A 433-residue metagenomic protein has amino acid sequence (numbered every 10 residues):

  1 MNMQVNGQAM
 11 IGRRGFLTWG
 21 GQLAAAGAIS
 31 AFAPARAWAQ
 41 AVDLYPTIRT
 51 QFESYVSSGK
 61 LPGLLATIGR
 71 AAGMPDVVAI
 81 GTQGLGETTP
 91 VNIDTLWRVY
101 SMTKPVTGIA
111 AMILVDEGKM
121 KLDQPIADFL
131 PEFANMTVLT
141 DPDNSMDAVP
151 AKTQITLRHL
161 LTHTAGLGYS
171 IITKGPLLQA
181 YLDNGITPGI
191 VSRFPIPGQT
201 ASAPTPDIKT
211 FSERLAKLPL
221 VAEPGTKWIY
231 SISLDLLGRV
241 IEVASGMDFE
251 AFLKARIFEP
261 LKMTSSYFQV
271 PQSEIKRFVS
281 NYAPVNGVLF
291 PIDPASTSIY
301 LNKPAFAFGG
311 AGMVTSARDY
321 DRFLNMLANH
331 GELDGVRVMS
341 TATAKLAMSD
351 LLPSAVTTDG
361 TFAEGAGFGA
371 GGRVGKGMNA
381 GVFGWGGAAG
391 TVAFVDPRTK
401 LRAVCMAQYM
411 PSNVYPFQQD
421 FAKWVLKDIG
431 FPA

Functional and structural regions predicted by a protein language model:
M1-G12, Q22-A25, S30: N-terminal secretory signal peptides
A37-A41: Boundary at the C-terminal end of the N-terminal hydrophobic targeting segment
V42-V99, K119-K121, N135-N144, M378-A380 (+2 more regions): Short, conserved catalytic-motif segment at the N-terminal edge
F52, A72, R98-I126, L234-E242 (+2 more regions): Active-site SXXK
V77, T137-A380: Short, surface-exposed loop or secondary-structure junction motifs that flank catalytic or metal-binding residues
A127-N135: Acidic helix-start/capping segments at beta-turn-to-alpha-helix junctions
W385-A433: Structured C-terminal helix/loop/strand segments within mature extracytoplasmic catalytic/sensor domains
